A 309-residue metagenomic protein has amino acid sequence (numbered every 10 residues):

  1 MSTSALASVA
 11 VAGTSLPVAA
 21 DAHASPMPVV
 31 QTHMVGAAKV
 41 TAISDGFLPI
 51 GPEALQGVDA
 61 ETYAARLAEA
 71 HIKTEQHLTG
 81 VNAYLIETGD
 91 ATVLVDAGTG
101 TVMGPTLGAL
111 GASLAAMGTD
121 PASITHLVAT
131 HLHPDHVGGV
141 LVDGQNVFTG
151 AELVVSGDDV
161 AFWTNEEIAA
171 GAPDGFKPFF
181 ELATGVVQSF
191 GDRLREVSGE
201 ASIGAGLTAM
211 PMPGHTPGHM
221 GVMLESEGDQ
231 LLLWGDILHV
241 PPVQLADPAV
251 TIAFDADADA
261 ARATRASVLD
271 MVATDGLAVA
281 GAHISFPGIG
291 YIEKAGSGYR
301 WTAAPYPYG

Functional and structural regions predicted by a protein language model:
M1-A19: N-terminal export signals
D21, G108, A115-A116, S123 (+4 more regions): Metallo-beta-lactamase
P26-M117, G221-L238: Conserved beta-strand hairpin/beta-sheet module of binuclear metal-dependent hydrolase folds, prominently
D45-G46, A97-G100, L132, D158-D159 (+3 more regions): Active-site metal-binding loops of divalent metal-dependent hydrolases
R66-H77, G118, K177-F180, I252-R265: A short acidic, glycine-rich active-site loop that binds or catalyzes chemistry on phosphate/adenosine moieties
G80-A83, P105-V154: Active-site metal-binding motif and surrounding structural segment of the metallo-beta-lactamase
G104, E227-G309: Cap/insert and terminal regions of metallo-dependent hydrolase folds
L127-V137, M212-H219, A280-P287: Histidine-centered catalytic micro-motifs
